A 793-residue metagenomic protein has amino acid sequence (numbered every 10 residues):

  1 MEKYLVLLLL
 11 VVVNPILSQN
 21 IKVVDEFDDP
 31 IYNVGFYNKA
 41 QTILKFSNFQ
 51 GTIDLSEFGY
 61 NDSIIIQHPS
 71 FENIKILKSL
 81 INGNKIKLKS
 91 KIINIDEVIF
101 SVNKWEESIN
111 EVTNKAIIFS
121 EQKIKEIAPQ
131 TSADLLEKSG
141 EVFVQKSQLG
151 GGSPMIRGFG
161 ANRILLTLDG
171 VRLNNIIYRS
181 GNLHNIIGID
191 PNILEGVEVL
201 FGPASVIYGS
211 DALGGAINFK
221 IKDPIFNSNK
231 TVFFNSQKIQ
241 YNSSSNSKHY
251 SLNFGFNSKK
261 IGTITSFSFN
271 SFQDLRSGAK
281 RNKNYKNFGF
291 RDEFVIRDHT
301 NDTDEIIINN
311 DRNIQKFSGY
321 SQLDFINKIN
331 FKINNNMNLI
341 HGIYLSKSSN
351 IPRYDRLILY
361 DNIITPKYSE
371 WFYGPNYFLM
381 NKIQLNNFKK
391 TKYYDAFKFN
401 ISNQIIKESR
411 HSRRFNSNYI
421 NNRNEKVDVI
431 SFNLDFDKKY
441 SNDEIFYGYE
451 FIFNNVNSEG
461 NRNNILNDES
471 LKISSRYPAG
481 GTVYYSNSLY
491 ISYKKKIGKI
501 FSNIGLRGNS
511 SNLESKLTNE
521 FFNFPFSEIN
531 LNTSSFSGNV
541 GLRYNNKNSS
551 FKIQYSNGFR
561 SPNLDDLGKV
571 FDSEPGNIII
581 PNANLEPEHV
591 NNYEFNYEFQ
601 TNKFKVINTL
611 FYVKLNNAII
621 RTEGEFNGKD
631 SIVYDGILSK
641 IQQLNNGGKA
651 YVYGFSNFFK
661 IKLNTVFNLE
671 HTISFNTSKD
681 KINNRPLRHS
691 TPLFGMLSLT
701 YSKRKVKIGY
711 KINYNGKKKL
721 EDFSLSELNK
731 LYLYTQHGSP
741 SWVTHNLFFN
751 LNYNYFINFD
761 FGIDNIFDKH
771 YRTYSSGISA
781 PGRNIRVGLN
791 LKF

Functional and structural regions predicted by a protein language model:
V34-K39, Q67-F71, I81-K125, A161: Short, acidic, small-residue-rich periplasmic hinge/interaction motif at the N-terminus of Gram-negative outer-membrane
N82-K89, S132-L135, G152-M155, L166-T167 (+4 more regions): N-terminal periplasmic accessory domains that precede and gate Gram-negative outer-membrane beta-barrel machines
L173-P203: Short acidic/polar hinge/loop motifs at secondary-structure boundaries that mediate gating or recognition
S245-S271, R281-N350, Y377-L379, S441-N442: Transmembrane beta-barrel wall of Gram-negative outer-membrane proteins
K316-Q322, K332, N336-Y394, I405-D428 (+2 more regions): Flexible loop and strand-edge segments within Gram-negative outer membrane beta-barrel domains
K347-S349, I405-S409, R462, L466-E469 (+7 more regions): Surface-exposed extracellular loop regions of Gram-negative outer-membrane beta-barrel proteins, predominantly
V429-F436, S486-S488, I580-E586, N592 (+2 more regions): Outer membrane beta-barrel strand-and-loop segments of large Gram-negative receptors, especially TonB-dependent
K496-I500, S511, F611-K614, I632-F723 (+2 more regions): Gram-negative outer-membrane beta-barrel transporters
